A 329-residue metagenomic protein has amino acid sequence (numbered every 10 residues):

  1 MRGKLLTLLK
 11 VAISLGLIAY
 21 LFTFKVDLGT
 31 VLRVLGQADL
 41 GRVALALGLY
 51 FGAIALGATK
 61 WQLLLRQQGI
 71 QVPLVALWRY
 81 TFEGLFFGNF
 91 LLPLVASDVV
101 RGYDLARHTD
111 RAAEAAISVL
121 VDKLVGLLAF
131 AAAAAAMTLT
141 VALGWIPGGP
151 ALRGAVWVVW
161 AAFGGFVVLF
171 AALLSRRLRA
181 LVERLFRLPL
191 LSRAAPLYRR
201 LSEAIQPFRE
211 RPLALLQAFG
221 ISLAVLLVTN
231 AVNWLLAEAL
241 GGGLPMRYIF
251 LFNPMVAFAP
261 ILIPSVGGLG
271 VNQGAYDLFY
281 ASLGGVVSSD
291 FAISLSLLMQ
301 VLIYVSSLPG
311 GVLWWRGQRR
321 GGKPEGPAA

Functional and structural regions predicted by a protein language model:
M1-F82, T140-V141, W145-P260, S288 (+2 more regions): Predominantly cytoplasmic-facing regulatory/coupling regions of multi-pass membrane proteins
R66, N89, R107, E238-A239 (+2 more regions): Transmembrane helix-loop junction
L74-R79, P93, S97-D98, H108-L124 (+1 more regions): Membrane-interface alpha-helices at helix entry/exit sites of multi-pass transporters
F82-V99, I205: Short intracellular "coupling" helices and adjacent cytoplasmic loop segments at the cytosolic face of multi-pass
E83, F87-L91, A115-L139, S294-P309: Membrane-embedded alpha-helical segments of transport systems, primarily multispan ion/solute transporters
L85-P93, F252-Q273: Transmembrane alpha-helix interface/packing and boundary motifs in multi-pass membrane proteins, characterized by
A96-A106, V266-L283: Re-entrant/interfacial helical elements at transmembrane boundaries that shape and gate the permeation pathway
V100-D104, A116-V119, A131, G220 (+1 more regions): Hydrophobic alpha-helical membrane segments of integral membrane proteins
